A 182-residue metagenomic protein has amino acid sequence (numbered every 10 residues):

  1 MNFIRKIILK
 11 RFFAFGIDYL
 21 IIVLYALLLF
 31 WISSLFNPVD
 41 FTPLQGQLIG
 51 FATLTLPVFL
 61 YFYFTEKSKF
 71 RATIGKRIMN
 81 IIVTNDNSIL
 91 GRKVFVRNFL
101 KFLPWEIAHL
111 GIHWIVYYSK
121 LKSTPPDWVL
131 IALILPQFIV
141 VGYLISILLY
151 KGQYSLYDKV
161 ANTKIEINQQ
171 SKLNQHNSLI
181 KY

Functional and structural regions predicted by a protein language model:
M1-Y182: Membrane-interfacial and juxtamembrane segments of integral membrane proteins
